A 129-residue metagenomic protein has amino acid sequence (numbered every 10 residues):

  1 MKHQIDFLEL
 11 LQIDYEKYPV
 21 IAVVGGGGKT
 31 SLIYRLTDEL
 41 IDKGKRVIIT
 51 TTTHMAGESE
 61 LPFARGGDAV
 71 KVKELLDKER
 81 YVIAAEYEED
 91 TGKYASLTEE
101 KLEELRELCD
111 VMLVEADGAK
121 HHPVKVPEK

Functional and structural regions predicted by a protein language model:
H3-K43: Walker A (P-loop) phosphate-binding motif
Y15-P19, K43-K45, D77-R80, E107-D110: Short coil/turn connectors at secondary-structure junctions
V23, I48-T51, I83-E86, M112-G118 (+1 more regions): General beta-strand structural signal in soluble alpha/beta enzymes
G26-S31, H54-M55, G118-K120: Gly/Ser/Thr-rich loops at beta-strand to alpha-helix junctions that form or flank small-molecule/cofactor-binding
T37-D38, V72-K73, K101-E104, P127-K129: A generic local secondary-structure boundary/capping motif
T37-G92: N-terminal phosphate/diphosphate-binding loop that engages ATP/GTP or pyrophosphate donors across diverse enzyme folds
P62-A64, V126-K129: Short, glycine/charged-enriched secondary-structure capping and boundary segments
E89-V126: Phosphate-binding/switch loop-helix module in NTP-utilizing enzymes
